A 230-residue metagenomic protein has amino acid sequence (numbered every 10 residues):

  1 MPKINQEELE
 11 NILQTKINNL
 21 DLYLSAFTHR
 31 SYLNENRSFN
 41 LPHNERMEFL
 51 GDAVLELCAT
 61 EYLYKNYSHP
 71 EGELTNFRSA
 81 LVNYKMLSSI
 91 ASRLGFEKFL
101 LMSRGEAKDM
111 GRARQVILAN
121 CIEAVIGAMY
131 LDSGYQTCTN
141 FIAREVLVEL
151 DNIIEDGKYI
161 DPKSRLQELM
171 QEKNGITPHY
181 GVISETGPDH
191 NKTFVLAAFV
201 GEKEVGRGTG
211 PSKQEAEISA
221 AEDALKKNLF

Functional and structural regions predicted by a protein language model:
M1-F230: Double-stranded RNA-binding/processing signature
